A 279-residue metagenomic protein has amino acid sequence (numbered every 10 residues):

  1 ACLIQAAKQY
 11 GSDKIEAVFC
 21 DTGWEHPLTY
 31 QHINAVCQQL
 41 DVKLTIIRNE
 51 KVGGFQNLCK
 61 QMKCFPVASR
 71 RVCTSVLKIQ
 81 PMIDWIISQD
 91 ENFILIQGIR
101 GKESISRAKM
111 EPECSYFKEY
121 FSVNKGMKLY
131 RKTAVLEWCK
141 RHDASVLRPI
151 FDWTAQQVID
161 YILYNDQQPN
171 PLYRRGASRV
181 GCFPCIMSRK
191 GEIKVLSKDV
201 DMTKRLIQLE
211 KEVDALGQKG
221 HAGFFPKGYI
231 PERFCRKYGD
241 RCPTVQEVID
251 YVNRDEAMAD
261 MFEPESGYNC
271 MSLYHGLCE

Functional and structural regions predicted by a protein language model:
A1-E279: Nucleotide-activated chemistry modules centered on ATP-dependent adenylation/adenylyltransferase
